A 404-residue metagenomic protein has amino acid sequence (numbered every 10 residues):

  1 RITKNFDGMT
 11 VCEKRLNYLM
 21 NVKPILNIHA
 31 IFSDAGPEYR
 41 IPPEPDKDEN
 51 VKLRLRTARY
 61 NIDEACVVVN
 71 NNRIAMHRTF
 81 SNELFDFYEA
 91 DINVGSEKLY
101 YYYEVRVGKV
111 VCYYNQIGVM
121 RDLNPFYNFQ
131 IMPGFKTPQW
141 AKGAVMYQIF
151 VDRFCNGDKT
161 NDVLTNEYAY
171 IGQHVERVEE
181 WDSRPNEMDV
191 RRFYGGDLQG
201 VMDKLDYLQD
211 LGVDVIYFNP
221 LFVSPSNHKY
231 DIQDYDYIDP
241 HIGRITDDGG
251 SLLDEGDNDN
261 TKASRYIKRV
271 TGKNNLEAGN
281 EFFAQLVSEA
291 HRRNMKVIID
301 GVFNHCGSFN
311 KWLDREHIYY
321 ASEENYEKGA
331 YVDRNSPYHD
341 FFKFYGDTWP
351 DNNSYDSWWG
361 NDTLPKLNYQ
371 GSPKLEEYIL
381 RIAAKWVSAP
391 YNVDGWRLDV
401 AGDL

Functional and structural regions predicted by a protein language model:
I2, F6-Q148: Glycan-association/targeting regions that enable binding to alpha-glucans and other polysaccharides
W140, A144, L211, Y391: Structured loop/turn residues at beta-strand edges in well-structured enzyme cores
M146, D394, L398: Active-site regions of oxyanion-processing enzymes, predominantly non-cytosolic
V151-D214, L221-P390: Substrate-binding/active-site clefts of carbohydrate-active enzymes
Y217, I298, R397-D399: Conserved beta-strand positions in the central sheet of alpha/beta enzyme cores
H305, G402-L404: Acidic-and-aromatic substrate-binding clefts and catalytic sites of carbohydrate-active enzymes
